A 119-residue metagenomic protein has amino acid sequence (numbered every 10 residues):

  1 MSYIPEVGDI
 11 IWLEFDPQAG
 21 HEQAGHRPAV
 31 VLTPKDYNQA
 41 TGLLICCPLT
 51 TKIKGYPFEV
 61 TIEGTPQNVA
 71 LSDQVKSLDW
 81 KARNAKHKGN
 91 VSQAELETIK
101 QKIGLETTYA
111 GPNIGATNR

Functional and structural regions predicted by a protein language model:
M1-R119: Conserved functional hotspots at enzyme active or ligand-binding sites that engage polyanionic ligands
